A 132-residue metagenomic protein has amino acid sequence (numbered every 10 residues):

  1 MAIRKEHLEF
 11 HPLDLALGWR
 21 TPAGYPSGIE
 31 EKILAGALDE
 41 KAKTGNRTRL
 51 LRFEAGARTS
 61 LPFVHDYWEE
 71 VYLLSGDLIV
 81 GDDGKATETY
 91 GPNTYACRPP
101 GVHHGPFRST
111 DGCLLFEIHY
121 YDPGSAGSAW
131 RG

Functional and structural regions predicted by a protein language model:
M1-G45, W130-G132: A short, N-terminal "cap"/entry segment at the start of jelly-roll beta-barrel domains of the cupin/DSBH fold
E31-H65, I79, T87, P99-H103: Conserved short histidine dyad/triad with adjacent acidic residue
V71: Structured binding elements
S75-G76: Glycine-centered positions in the ABC transporter ATPase nucleotide-binding domain
D82: Active-site pocket scaffolds in enzymes
P100-S125: Ligand-binding loop in jelly-roll beta-barrel domains
